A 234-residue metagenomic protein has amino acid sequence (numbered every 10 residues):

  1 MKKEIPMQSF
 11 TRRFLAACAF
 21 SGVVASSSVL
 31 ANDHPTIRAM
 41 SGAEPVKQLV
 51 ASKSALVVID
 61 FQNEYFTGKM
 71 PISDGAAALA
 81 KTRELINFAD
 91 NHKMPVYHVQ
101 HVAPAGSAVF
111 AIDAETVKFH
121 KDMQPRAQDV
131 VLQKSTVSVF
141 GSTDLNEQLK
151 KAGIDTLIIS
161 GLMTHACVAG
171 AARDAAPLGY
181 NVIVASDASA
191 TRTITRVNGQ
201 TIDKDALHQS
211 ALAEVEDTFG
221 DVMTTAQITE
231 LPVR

Functional and structural regions predicted by a protein language model:
K2, Q8-F10, L30-A55, R83-H92 (+2 more regions): Active-site-adjacent betaalpha module
R12-L15: N-terminal export leaders
S21-G22: Repetitive helical segments and hydrophobic/amphipathic motifs
E64-T67: Short acidic, Gly/Ser-rich segments with clustered Asp/Glu that frequently serve as metal-coordination loops in enzyme
M70-A89, K93-Y97: A short alpha/beta connector and helix-capping loop motif
